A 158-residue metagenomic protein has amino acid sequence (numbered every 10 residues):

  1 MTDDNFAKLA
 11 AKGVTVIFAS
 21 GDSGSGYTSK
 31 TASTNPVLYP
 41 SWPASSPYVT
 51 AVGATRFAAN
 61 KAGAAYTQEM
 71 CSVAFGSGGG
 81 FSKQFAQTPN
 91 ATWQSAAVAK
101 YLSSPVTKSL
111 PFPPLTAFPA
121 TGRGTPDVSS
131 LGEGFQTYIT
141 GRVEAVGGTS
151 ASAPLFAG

Functional and structural regions predicted by a protein language model:
M1-G158: Extracellular protease catalytic domains of secreted zymogens
